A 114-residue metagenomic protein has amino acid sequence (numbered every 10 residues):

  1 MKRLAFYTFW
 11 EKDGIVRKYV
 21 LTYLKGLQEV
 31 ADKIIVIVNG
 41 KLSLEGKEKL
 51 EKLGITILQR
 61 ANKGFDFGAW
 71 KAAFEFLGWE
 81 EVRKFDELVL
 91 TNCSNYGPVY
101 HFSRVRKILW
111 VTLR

Functional and structural regions predicted by a protein language model:
M1-R114: ER/Golgi luminal nucleotide-sugar-dependent glycosyltransferases, focusing on the catalytic module
